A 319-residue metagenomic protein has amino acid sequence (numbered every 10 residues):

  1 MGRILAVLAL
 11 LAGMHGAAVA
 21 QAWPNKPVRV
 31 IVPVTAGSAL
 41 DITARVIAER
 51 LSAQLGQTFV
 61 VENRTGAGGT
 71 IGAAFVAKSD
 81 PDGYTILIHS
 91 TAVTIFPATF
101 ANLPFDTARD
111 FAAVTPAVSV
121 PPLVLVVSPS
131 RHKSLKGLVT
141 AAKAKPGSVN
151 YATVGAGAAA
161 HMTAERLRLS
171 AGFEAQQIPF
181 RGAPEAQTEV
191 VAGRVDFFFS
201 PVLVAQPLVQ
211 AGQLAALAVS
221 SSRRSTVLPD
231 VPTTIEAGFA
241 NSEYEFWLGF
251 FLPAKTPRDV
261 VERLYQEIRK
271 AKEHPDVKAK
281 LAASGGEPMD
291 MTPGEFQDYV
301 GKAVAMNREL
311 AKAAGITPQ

Functional and structural regions predicted by a protein language model:
I4-M14: Sec-dependent N-terminal signal peptides
M14-A20: Sec/Tat signal peptide C-region and signal peptidase I cleavage site
A20-D110, S148, G172-F199, L208 (+2 more regions): N-terminal (or domain-start) structured segment
N25-P27, L169-A171, E236, R258-Q319: An extracytoplasmic/periplasmic, membrane-proximal ligand-sensing/linker region
A44, A48, S52, A73 (+15 more regions): Extracytoplasmic/secreted envelope proteins and their assembly/folding machinery, especially bacterial periplasmic
K78-Y84, A98-E185, T234-E236, W247-K280: Hinge/capping helix and adjacent helix->loop/strand transition within the periplasmic-binding protein
V93-N102, R168-S170, F197-V231: A ligand-binding cleft/hinge motif common to bilobed small-molecule-binding domains
